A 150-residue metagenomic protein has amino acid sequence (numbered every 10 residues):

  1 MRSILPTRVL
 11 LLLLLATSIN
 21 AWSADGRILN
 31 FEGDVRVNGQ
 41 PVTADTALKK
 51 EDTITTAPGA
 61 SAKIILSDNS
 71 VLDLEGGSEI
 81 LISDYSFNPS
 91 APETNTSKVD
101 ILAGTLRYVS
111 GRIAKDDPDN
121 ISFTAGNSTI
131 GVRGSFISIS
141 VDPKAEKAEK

Functional and structural regions predicted by a protein language model:
M1-L10: Bacterial N-terminal signal peptides that target proteins for export
L11-L15: Sec-dependent N-terminal signal peptides of Gram-positive bacterial secreted proteins and lipoproteins
A16-S18, S23: N-terminal signal peptide c-region/cleavage motif recognized by signal peptidases
A24-T53, A57-K150: Flexible, surface-exposed loop/linker segments and immediately adjacent secondary-structure boundaries
